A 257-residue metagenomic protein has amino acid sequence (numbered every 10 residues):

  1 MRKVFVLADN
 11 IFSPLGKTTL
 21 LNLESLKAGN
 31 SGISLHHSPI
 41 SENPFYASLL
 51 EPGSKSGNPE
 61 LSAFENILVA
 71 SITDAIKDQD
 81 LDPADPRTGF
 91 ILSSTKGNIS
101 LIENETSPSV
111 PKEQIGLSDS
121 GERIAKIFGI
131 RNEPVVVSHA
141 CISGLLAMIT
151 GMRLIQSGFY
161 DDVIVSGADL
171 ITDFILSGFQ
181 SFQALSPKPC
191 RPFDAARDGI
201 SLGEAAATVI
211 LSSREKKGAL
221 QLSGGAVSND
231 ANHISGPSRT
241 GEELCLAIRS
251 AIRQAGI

Functional and structural regions predicted by a protein language model:
R2-S13, T19-Y46, P189-I257: Condensing-enzyme catalytic core mediating Claisen C-C bond formation in acyl metabolism
L15, L20-S94, N98-I99, A247-I257: Conserved active-site "lid/cap" helical segment
I33-N66, G97-E105, S109-T150, I175-L202: Conserved catalytic cysteine-centered active-site region of acyl-thioester-dependent Claisen-condensing enzymes
D78-I91, E122-E133, Q156-V163, S186-D194 (+2 more regions): Structural signature of cysteine-dependent C-C bond-forming condensing enzymes
I91-S94, S138, V163-D169, S223-A226: Short beta-strand segments
F128, V135-G167, L202-K217: Active-site-proximal alpha-helical scaffold in enzymes
I171-D173: Short gly/pro/ser/thr-enriched loop/turn and capping motifs at secondary-structure boundaries
